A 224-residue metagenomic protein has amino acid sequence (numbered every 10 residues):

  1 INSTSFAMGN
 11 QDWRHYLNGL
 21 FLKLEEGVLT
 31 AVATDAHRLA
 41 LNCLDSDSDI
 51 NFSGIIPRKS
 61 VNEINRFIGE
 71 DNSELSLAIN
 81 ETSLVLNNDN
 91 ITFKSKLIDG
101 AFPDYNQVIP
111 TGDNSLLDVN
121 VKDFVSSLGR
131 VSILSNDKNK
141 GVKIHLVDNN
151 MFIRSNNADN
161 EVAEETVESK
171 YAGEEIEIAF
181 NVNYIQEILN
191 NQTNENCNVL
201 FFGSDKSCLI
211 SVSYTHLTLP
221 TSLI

Functional and structural regions predicted by a protein language model:
I1-L22, D99, D123-A179, Q186-E187: Intrinsic, low-complexity N-terminal interaction/targeting segments
I1-N51: Intrinsically disordered, low-complexity linker/loop segments enriched in Gly/Pro and charged/polar residues
G9, T30, R38-L41, N62-E63 (+9 more regions): Short loop/beta submotifs within extracellular cysteine-rich repeat domains
D12, R38-S76, D113, E164-Q186 (+2 more regions): A cross-kingdom feature marking solvent-exposed beta-strand/loop segments within repeated, beta-rich binding/scaffold
G19-K23, T30, E74-S76, V85 (+5 more regions): Short, surface-exposed charged micro-motifs
N51-Q107: Acidic, glycine-rich loop-and-beta core segments that form the ion-binding/anion-interacting portion of active sites
I91-V131: C-terminal, non-catalytic macromolecule-binding modules
T215-T221: Conserved small/polar residues in nucleotide/adenosyl-binding loops
